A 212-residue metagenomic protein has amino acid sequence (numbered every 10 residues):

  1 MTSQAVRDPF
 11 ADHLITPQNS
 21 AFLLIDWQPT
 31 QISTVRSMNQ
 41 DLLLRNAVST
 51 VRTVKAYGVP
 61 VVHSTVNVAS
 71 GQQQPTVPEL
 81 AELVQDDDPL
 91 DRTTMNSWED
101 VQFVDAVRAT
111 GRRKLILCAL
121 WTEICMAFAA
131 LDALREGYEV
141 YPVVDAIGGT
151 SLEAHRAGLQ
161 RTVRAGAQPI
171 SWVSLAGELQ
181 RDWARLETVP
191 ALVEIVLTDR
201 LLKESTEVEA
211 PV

Functional and structural regions predicted by a protein language model:
T2-T93, A109, E139, S151 (+3 more regions): Active-site acidic carboxylates
V68-S70, M95-W98, T122-I124, I147-G149: Short, catalytically relevant binding-site loops at active-site mouths
Q72-E79, F103-V104, A129-L131: Distinct, well-ordered alpha-helical segments
R92-D105: Short phosphate-binding loop-to-helix
M95-S97, A109, A133: Long, charged low-complexity segments
V107-R113: Glycine-rich phosphate-binding loop signature in dinucleotide/nucleotide-binding domains
K114-G166: A contiguous pocket-lining binding segment that forms or flanks enzyme active sites
V144-A146, S171-S174: Short secondary-structure boundary segments
